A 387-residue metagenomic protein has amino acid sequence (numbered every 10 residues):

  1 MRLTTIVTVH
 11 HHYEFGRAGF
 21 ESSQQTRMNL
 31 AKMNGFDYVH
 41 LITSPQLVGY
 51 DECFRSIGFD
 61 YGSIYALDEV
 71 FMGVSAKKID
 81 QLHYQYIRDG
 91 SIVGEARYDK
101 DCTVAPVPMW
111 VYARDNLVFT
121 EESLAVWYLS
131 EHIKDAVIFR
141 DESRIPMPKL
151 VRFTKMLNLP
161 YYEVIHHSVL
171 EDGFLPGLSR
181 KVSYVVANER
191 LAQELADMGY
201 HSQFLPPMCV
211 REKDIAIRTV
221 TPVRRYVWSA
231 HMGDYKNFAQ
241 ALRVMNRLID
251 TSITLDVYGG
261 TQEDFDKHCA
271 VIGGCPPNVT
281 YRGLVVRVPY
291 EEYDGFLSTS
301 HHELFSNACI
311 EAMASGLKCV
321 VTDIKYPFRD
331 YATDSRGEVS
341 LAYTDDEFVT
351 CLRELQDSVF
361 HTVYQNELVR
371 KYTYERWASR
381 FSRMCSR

Functional and structural regions predicted by a protein language model:
Y162-V164, L170, R180-A216: Donor nucleotide-sugar binding/catalytic pocket of nucleotide-sugar-dependent glycosyltransferases
A216-K236, L242-M245, D256: Conserved donor-binding/catalytic core segment of Leloir-type glycosyltransferases
S229, T254-K267: Glycosyltransferase donor-sugar binding loop
K267-L284: Nucleotide-activated donor-binding/catalytic signature segment of Leloir-type glycosyltransferases, i.e., the conserved
H301: Aromatic "clamp/platform" in nucleotide-sugar-dependent glycosyltransferases that forms part of the donor/acceptor
K318-I324: Short hydrophobic beta-strand element within catalytic cores of glycosyltransferases and related nucleotide-activated
R329-R353: Change "using UDP/GDP/dTDP sugars" to "using nucleotide sugars
A342-Y343, Q356-R387: A charged, aromatic-enriched C-terminal amphipathic alpha-helix characteristic of glycosyltransferases across folds
